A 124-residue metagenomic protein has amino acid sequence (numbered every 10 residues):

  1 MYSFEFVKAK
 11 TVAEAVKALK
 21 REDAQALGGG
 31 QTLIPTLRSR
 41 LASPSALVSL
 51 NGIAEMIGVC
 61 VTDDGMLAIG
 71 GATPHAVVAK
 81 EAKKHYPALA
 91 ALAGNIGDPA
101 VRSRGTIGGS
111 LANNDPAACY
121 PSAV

Functional and structural regions predicted by a protein language model:
M1-V124: C-terminal structural segment of proteins
